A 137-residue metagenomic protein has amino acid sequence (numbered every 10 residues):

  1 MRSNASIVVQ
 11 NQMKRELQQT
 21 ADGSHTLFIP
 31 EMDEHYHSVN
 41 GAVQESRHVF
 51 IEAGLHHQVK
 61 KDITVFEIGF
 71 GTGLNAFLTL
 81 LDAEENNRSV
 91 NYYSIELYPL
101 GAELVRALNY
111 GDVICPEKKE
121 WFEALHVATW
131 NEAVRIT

Functional and structural regions predicted by a protein language model:
R2-F66, L80-I114: Rossmann-like AdoMet
G69: Conserved glycine-centered beta->alpha loop in an early N-terminal alpha/beta scaffold
G73-F77: Glycine-rich SAM-binding Motif I of class I
A107-T137: S-adenosyl-L-methionine
